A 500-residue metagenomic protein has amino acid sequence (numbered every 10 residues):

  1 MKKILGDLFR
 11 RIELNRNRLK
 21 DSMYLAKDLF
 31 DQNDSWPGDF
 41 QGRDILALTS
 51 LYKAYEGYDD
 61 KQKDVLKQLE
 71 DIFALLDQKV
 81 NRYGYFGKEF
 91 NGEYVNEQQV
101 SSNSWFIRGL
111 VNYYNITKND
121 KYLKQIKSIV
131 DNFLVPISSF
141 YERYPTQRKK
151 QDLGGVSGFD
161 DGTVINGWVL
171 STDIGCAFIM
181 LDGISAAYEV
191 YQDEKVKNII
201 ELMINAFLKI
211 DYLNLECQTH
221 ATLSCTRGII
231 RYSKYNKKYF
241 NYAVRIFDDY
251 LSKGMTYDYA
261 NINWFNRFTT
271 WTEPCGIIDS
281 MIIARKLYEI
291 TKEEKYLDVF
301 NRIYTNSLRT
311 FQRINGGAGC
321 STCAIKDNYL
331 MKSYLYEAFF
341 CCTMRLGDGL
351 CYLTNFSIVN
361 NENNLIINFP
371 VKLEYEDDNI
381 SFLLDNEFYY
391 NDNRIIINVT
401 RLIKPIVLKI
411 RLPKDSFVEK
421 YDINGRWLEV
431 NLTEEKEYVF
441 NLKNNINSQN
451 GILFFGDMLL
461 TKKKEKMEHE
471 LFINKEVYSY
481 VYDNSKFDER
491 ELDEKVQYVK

Functional and structural regions predicted by a protein language model:
M1-K63, E93-D120, G158-D193, T219-S252 (+4 more regions): Aromatic (Trp/Tyr) and acidic
E56, D77-N81, K118, L134-S139 (+6 more regions): Helix-capping and short linker residues that terminate individual alpha-solenoid repeat units
D59-Y94, Q98, K124, S128 (+3 more regions): Helix-terminus loop motifs that line ligand-binding clefts
N132-K209, E216: Solenoidal tandem-repeat scaffolds enriched in leucines and small polar residues
I367, W427, L442-D493: Glycine/proline-rich low-complexity spacer/linker segments in large multi-domain proteins
L408, L412, K436-I446, N450: Short, hydrophobic/aromatic-enriched beta-strand segments in well-ordered soluble domains
S416-T433: Solvent-exposed beta-strand/loop surfaces of large extracellular or lumenal domains
